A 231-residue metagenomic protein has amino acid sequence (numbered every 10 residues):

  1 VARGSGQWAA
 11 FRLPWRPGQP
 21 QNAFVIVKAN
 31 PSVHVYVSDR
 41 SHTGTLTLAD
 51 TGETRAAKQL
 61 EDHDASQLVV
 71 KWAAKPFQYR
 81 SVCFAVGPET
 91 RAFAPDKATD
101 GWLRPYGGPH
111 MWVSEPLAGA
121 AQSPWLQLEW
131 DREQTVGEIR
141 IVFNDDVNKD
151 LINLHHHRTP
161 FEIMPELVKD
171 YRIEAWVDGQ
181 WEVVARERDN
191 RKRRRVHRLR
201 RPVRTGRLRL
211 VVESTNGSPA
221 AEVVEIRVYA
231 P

Functional and structural regions predicted by a protein language model:
V1, R12-P14, P95-G108: Helix N-cap / beta->alpha transition motif
V1-P17, V27-K28, P165-Q180: Surface-exposed turn/loop modules enriched in turn-prone residues
W15-Q19, R201-R204: Surface-exposed, short loops/turns at beta-strand junctions within beta-sandwich domains
P17, W72-A73, R191: A general structural signal for short secondary-structure boundary/capping elements
Q21-I26, V136: Short beta-strand segments enriched for Tyr within beta-sheet-rich domains, predominantly fibronectin type III
P31-A57, W102-V183, D189-P231: Aromatic, loop-rich ligand-recognition surfaces of beta-strand-rich domains
H42-R104, A118-G119: PGST-rich, cysteine-poor low-complexity/disordered linker and tail segments that act as flexible spacers
